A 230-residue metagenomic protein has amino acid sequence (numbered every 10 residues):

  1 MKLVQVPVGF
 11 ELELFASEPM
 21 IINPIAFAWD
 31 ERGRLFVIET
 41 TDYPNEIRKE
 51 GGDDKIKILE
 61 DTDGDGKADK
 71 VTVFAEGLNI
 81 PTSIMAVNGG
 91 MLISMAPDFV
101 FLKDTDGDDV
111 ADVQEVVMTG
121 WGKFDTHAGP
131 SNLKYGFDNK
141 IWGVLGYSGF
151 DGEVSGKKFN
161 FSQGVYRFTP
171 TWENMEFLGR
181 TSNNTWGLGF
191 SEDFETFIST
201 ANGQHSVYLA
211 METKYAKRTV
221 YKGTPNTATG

Functional and structural regions predicted by a protein language model:
M1-G230: Beta-propeller domains with acidic blade repeats across secreted/periplasmic ectodomains and cytosolic WD/CNH propellers
